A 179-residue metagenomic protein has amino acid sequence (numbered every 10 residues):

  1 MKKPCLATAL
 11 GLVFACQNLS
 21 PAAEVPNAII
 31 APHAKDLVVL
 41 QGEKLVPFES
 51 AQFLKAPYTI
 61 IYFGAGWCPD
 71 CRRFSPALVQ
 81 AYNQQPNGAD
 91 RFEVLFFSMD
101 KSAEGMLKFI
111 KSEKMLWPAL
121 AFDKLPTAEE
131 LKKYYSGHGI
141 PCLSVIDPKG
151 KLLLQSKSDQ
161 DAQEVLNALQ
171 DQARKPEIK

Functional and structural regions predicted by a protein language model:
M1-T8: Bacterial N-terminal signal peptides that target proteins for export
A9-Q17: Bacterial N-terminal signal peptides
C16-L40: N-proximal helix/coil linker or "cap" segments that precede and/or mark the start of modular domains
D36-Y58: A short beta-strand-turn-helix
P57, G64-W67, G139: Short pre-active-site segment immediately N-terminal to redox-active cysteine/selenocysteine motifs in thiol-based
F63-Q80: Conserved redox-active cysteine motifs that mediate thiol-disulfide chemistry, especially di-cysteine Cys-X(1-2)-Cys
K101-G139: Thioredoxin-like thiol-disulfide oxidoreductase module
L125-L166: Thiol/disulfide oxidoreductase modules built on the thioredoxin-like
